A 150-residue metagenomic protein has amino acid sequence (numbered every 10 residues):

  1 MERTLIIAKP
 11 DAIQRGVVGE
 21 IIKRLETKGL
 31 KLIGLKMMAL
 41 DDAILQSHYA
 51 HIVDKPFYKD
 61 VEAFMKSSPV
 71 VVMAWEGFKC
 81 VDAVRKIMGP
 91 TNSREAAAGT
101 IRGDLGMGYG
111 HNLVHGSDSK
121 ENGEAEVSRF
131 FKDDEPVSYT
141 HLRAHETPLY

Functional and structural regions predicted by a protein language model:
M1-R143: Non-catalytic terminal and connector segments of soluble metabolic enzymes
A144-Y150: A short, hydrophobic C-terminal helix/tail in secreted or cell-surface proteins
